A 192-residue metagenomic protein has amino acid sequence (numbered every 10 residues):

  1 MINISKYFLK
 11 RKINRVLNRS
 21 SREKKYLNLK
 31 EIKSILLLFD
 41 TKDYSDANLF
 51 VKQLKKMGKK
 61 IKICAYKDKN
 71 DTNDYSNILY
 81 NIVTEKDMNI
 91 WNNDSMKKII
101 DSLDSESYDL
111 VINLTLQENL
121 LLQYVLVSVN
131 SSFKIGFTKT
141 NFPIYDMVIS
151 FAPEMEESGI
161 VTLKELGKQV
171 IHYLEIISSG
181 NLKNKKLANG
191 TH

Functional and structural regions predicted by a protein language model:
M1-K12: Helix-enriched interaction subdomains in cytosolic or periplasmic regions, typified by TIR/SEFIR signaling/NADase cores
R15-S21, V83-D101: Glycine-rich, highly charged phosphate/nucleotide-binding loops
L36-K59, I63: Histidine-anchored nucleotide/phosphate-binding helix
L38-K42, K67, L114-L116: Structural motif
N73-D74, W91-N92, P143-I149: Short, charged, surface-exposed secondary-structure boundary motifs
D109-I112: Structural motif
T115-V129: An aromatic- and histidine-rich active-site surface loop
P143-H192: Active-site-proximal region of nucleotide-activated glycan assembly enzymes, centered on histidine/acidic-rich loops
